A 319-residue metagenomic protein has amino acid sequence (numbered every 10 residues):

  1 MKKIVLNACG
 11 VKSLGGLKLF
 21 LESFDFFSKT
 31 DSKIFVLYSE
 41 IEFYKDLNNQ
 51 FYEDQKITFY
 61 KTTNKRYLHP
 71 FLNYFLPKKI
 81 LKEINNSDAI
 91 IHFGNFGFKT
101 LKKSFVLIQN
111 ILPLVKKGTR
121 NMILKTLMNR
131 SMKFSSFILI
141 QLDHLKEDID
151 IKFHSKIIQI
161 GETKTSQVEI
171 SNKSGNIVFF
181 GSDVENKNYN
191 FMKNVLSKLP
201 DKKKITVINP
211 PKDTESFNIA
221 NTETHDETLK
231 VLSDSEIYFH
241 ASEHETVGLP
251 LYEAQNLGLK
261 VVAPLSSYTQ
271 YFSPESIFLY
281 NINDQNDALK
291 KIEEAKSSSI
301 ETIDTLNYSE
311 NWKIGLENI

Functional and structural regions predicted by a protein language model:
V5, I170-K187, K193-S197: Conserved donor-binding/catalytic core segment of Leloir-type glycosyltransferases
L14-D25, V184-K198: A conserved mid-protein helix/loop that constitutes part of the nucleotide-sugar donor-binding site
K78-L81, T119-I138: Membrane-proximal helix-turn-helix segments that form the acceptor-binding/catalytic region of lipid-linked
K133-S155: A short, active-site helix/loop in glycosyltransferases that binds the activated sugar's phosphate group
I158-V168, P211-D213: Short beta-strand->alpha-helix junction loop in the catalytic core of nucleotide-activated group-transfer enzymes
E243, Q255: Aromatic "clamp/platform" in nucleotide-sugar-dependent glycosyltransferases that forms part of the donor/acceptor
K260-A263: Short hydrophobic beta-strand element within catalytic cores of glycosyltransferases and related nucleotide-activated
N283, E293-I319: A charged, aromatic-enriched C-terminal amphipathic alpha-helix characteristic of glycosyltransferases across folds
